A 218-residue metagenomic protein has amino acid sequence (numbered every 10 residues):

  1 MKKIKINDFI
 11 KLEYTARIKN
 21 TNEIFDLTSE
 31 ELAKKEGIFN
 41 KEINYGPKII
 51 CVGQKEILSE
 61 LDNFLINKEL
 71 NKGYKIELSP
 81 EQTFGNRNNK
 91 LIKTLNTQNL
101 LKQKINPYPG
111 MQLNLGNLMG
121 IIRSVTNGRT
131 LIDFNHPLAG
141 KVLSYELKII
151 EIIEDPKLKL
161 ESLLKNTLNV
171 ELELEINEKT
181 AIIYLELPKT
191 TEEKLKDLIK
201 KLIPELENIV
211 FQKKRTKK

Functional and structural regions predicted by a protein language model:
M1-K218: FKBP-type peptidyl-prolyl cis-trans isomerases
